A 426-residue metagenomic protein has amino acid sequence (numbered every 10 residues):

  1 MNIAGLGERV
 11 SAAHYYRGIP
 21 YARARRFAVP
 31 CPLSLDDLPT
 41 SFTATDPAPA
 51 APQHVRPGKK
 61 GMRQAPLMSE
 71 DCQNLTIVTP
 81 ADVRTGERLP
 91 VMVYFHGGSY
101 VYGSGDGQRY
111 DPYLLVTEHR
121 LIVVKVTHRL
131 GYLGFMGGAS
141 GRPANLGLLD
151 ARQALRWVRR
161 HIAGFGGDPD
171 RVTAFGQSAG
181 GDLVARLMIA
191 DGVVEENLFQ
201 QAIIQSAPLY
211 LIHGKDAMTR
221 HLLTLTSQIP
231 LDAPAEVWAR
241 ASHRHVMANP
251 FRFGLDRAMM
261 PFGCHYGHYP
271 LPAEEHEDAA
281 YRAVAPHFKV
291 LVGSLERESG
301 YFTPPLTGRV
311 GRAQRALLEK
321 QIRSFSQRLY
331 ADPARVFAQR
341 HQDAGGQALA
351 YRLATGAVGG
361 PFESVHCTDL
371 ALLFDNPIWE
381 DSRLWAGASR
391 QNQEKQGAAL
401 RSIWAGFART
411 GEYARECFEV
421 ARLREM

Functional and structural regions predicted by a protein language model:
M1-R142, L384-L400, G406-C417: Non-catalytic accessory segments of hydrolases
C72, G141-G164: Alpha/beta-hydrolase active-site loop
P90, V158, F165-S178: Alpha/beta-hydrolase fold nucleophile elbow
G97, L146-D150, F175-L183: Active-site loop->helix "elbow" adjoining a glycine-rich segment at hydrolase catalytic centers
H128-G131, P208, A354: Short beta-to-alpha linker loops that shape the active-site pocket of alpha/beta-hydrolase fold enzymes
R160, I189, E196, Q200-Q201 (+4 more regions): Substrate-access "cap/lid" subdomains that shape and gate the entrance to catalytic or ligand-binding pockets
G181-V194: Short glycine-enriched nucleophile-adjacent loop and the immediately C-terminal alpha-helix near the catalytic center
K289, P304-T307, Q339-M426: Mobile gating loops/cap/lid regions near enzyme active sites that modulate substrate access
